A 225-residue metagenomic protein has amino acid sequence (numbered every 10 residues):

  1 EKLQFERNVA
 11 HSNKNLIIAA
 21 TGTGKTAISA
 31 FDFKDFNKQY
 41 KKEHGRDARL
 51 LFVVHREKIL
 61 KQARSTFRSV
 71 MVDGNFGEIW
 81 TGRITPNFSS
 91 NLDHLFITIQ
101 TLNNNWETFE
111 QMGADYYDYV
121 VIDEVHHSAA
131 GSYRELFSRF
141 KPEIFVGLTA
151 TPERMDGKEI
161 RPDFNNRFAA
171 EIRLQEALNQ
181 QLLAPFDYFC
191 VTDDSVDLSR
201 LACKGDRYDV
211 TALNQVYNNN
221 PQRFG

Functional and structural regions predicted by a protein language model:
E1-N13: N-terminal pre-P-loop "Q-motif" helix
A10-F33: Walker A/P-loop
T26-I28, H44-S69: Conserved Walker A/P-loop ATP-binding site and its immediately adjacent core in helicase/helicase-like ATPase domains
K42, T85-Y119, A130-E135: Conserved helix/coil segment N-terminal to the catalytic DExD/H
R49, R64, M71-N87: Conserved RecA-like helicase motor-core motifs
V120, E124-H126: Conserved Walker B
H126-F189: Post-DEXD/H (motif II) to motif III coupling segment of the RecA-like Helicase ATP-binding lobe
F168-G225: Conserved interdomain linker/interface between the two RecA-like ATPase lobes of SF2 helicase motors
